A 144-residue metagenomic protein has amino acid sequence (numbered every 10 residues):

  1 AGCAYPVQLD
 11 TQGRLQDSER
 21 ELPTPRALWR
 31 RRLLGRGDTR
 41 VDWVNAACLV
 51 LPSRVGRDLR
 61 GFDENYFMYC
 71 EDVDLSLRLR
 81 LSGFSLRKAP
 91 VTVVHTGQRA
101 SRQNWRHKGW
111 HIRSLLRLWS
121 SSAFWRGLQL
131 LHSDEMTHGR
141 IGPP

Functional and structural regions predicted by a protein language model:
A1-D17: Conserved donor NDP-sugar-binding/catalytic core segment of glycosyltransferases
Q8-T11, R20, V91-V93, Q98: Residues that form or immediately flank small-molecule/cofactor binding pockets and catalytic motifs
R14-L15, R30-R54: A recurrent flexible, glycine/aromatic-enriched loop bordering the glycosyltransferase active site that acts as
D17-R20, R60-D63, G97: Short, flexible helix/strand-to-coil boundary loops that buttress conserved ligand/catalytic motifs in alpha/beta
E19-D38, R102-L116: Alpha-helical membrane-targeting segments
D42-T92: A short, conserved alpha-helix in the catalytic core of glycosyltransferases
D74-P144: Active-site-adjacent helix/loop segment of glycosyltransferases that harbors family-specific signature motifs
